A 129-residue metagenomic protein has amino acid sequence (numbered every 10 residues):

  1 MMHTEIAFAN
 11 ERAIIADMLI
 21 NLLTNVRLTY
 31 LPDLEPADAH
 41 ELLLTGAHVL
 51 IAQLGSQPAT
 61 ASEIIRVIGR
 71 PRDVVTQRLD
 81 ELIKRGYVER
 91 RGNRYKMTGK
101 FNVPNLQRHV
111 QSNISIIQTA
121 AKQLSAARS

Functional and structural regions predicted by a protein language model:
M1-P36: N-terminal leader segment of winged-helix/HTH proteins
Y30, Q107-S129: Amphipathic alpha-helical dimerization/coiled-coil segments that flank or bridge DNA-binding/regulatory modules
E35-L44: Short helix-coil-helix linker/hinge
A47-L54: Short, locally clustered residues in the helix-turn-helix/winged-helix DNA-binding domain
L50, T60, N93-S115: Short, cationic-aromatic polyanion-contact patches
S56-I68: A short alpha-helical element within helix-turn-helix/winged-helix DNA-binding domains across DNA-binding proteins
G69-K84: Short amphipathic alpha-helical interaction segments
I83-Y95: A short, conserved structural fragment
